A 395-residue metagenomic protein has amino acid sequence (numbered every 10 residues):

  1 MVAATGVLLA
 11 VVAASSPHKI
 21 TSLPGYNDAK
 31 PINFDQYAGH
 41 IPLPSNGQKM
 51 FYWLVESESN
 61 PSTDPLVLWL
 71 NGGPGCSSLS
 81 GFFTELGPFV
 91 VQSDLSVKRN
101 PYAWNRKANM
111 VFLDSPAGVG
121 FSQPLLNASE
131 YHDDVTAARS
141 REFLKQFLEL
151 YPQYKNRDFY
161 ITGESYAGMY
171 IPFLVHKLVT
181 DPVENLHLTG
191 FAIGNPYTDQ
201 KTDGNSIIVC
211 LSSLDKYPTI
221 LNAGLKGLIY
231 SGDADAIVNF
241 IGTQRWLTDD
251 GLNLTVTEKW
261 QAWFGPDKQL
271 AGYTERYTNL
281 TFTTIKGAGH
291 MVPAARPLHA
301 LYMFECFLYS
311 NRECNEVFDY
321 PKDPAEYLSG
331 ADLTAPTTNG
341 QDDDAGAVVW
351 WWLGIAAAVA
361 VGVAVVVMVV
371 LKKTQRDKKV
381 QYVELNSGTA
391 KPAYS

Functional and structural regions predicted by a protein language model:
A4-L66: Catalytic-loop region of hydrolases
P44-Q48, S129-R141, Y166-I171, V209 (+2 more regions): Phosphate/oxyanion-binding active-site loops and adjacent basic polyanion-contact surfaces
W53-A138, R245-T248, N253, W260-Q261 (+1 more regions): N-terminal cap/lid subdomain of alpha/beta-hydrolase-fold enzymes
G81-G87, V91-S93, I171-I207, L371: A catalytic-pocket lid/entrance helix-loop region that shapes and gates access to the active site across common
D114, T162, A192-N195: Alpha/beta-hydrolase-fold catalytic nucleophile elbow
Q153-Y166: Alpha/beta-hydrolase fold nucleophile elbow
N205-L371, Q375-K379: C-terminal subdomain of alpha/beta-hydrolase-fold enzymes, centered on the catalytic histidine and its supporting
R376-S395: Cytoplasmic C-terminal tails of single-pass
